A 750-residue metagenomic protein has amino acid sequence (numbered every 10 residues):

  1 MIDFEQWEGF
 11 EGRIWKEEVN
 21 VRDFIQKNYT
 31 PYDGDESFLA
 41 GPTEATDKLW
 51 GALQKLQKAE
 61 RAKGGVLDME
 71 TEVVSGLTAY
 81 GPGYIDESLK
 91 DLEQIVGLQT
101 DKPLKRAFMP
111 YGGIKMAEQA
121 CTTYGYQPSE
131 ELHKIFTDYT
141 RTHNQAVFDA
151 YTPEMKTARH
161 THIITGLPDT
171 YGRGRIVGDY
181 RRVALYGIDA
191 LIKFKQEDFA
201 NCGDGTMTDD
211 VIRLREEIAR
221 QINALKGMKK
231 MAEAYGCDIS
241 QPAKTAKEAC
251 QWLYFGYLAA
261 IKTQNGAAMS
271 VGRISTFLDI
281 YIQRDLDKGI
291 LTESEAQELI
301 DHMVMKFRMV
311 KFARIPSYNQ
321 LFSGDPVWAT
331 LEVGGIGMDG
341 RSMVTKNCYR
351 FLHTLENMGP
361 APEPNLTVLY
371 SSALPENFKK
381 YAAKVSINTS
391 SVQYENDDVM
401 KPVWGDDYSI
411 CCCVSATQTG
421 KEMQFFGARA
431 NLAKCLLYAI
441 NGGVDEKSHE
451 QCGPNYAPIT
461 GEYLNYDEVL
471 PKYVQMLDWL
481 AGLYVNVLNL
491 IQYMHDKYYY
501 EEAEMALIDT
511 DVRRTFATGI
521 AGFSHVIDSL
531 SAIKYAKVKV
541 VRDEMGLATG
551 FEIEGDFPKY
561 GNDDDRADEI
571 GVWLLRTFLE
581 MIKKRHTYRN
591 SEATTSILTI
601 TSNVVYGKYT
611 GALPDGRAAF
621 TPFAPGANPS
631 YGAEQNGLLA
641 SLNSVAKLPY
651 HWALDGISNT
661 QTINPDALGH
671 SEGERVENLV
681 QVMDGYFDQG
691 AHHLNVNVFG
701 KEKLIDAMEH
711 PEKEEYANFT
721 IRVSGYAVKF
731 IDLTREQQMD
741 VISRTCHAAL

Functional and structural regions predicted by a protein language model:
I2-L750: Conserved catalytic cores of very large enzyme subunits
